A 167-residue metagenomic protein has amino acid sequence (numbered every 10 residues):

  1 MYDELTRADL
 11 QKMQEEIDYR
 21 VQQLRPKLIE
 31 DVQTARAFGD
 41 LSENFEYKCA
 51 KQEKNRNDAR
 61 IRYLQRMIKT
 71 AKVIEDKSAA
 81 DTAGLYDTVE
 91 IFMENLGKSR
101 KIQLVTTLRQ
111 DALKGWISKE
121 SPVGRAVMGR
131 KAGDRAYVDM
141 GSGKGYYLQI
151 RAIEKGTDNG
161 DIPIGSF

Functional and structural regions predicted by a protein language model:
M1-A59, G160-F167: N-terminal cationic and glycine-rich segments that engage phosphates or anionic surfaces
Y2, Y19, Y47, Y63 (+3 more regions): Sequence-level detector for tyrosine residue identity
A8, K48-E53, R62-R66, L96-R100 (+1 more regions): A broad, low-specificity signal for short, low-complexity segments enriched in glycine/proline and polar/charged
R20, D31, A35-F38, L64-A71 (+2 more regions): Conserved, well-folded catalytic cores of nucleic-acid-processing and energy-transducing macromolecular machines
F45-D81: Internal alpha/beta loop-helix hairpins
I74-T157: Non-DNA-binding regulatory cores of transcription-related proteins, predominantly C-terminal effector-binding
